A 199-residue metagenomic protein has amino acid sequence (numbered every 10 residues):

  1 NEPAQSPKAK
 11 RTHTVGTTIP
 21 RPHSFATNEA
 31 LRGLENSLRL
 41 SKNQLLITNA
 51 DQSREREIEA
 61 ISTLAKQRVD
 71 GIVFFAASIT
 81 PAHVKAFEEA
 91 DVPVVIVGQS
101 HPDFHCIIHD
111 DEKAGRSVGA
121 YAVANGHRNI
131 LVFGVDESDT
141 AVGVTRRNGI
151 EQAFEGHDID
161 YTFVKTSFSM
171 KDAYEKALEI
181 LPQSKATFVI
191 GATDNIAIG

Functional and structural regions predicted by a protein language model:
N1-R32, L40-S41, D51-Q52, T63-K66: N-terminal helix-turn-helix/winged-helix DNA-binding helices and compositionally similar short basic alpha-helical
T17, R68-F75, L131-G134, S184-I196: Periplasmic-binding protein-like
I19-E29, I47-R56, I107-S117, F133-E155 (+2 more regions): Hinge/beta->alpha junction and helix N-cap segments in small-molecule ligand-binding domains
N36-P81: Central regulatory/effector-binding core of bacterial HTH transcription factors
Q52, F75-A120, A124, E137-S138 (+1 more regions): Flexible loop/hinge segments that line or gate small-molecule binding clefts
E55-R68, K171-K185: Short, well-structured alpha-helical segments in soluble
